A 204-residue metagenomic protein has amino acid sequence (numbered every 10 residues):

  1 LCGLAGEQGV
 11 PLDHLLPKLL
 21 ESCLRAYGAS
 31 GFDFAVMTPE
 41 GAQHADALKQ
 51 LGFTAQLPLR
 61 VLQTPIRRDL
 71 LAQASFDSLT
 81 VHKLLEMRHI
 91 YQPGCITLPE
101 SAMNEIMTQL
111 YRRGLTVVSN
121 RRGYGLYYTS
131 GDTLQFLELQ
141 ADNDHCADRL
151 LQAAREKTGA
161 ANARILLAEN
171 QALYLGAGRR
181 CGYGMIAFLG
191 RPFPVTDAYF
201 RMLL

Functional and structural regions predicted by a protein language model:
L1-G3: N-terminal, Lys/Arg-enriched amphipathic/low-complexity engagement segments that precede the first folded domain
G6-A29, Q50, D144-R155: Conserved acetyl-CoA-binding loop-helix of GNAT-fold acetyltransferases
V10, G41, G131, E169: Flexible, active-site-proximal loop/turn residues at the rims of small-molecule/cofactor binding pockets and catalytic
R25-E40, T158-E169: Conserved GNAT acetyl-CoA-binding A-motif
E40-G41, N143: Helix N-cap/beta->alpha junction signal
G41-H44, F53-T54: Short acidic/polar capping segments at secondary-structure boundaries
K49-L71, L137-D144, D148, Q152-L204: Active-site/acyl-donor-binding loops of N-acyltransferases
L51-Q140, D144: Amide-forming acyltransferase catalytic core, primarily the GNAT-like/NAT-type and related acyltransferase folds
